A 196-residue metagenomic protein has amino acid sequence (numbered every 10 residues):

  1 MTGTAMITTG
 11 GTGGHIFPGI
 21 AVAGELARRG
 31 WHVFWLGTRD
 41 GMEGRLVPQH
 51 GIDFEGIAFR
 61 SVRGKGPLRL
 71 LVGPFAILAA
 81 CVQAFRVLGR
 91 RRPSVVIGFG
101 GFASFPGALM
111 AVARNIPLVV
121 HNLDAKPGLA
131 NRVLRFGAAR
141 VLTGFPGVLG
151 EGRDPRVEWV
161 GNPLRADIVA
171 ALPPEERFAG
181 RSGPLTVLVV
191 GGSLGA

Functional and structural regions predicted by a protein language model:
M1-G3, V47, A171-V189: Nucleotide-sugar donor-binding and catalytic loop/hinge architecture of NDP-sugar-dependent glycosyltransferases
T4-G10, A27-A79: Conserved nucleotide-sugar phosphate-binding/catalytic loop shared by glycosyltransferases and other
T8, H15, F178-A196: Active-site donor-nucleotide binding/catalytic segment of nucleotide-sugar enzymes
H15-A27: Short amphipathic alpha-helix
H32, M42, D53, V112-P173: Active-site-proximal region of nucleotide-activated glycan assembly enzymes, centered on histidine/acidic-rich loops
D40-R45, P93-R114: An aromatic- and histidine-rich active-site surface loop
G66-V95, A113: An amphipathic, basic-hydrophobic alpha-helix
